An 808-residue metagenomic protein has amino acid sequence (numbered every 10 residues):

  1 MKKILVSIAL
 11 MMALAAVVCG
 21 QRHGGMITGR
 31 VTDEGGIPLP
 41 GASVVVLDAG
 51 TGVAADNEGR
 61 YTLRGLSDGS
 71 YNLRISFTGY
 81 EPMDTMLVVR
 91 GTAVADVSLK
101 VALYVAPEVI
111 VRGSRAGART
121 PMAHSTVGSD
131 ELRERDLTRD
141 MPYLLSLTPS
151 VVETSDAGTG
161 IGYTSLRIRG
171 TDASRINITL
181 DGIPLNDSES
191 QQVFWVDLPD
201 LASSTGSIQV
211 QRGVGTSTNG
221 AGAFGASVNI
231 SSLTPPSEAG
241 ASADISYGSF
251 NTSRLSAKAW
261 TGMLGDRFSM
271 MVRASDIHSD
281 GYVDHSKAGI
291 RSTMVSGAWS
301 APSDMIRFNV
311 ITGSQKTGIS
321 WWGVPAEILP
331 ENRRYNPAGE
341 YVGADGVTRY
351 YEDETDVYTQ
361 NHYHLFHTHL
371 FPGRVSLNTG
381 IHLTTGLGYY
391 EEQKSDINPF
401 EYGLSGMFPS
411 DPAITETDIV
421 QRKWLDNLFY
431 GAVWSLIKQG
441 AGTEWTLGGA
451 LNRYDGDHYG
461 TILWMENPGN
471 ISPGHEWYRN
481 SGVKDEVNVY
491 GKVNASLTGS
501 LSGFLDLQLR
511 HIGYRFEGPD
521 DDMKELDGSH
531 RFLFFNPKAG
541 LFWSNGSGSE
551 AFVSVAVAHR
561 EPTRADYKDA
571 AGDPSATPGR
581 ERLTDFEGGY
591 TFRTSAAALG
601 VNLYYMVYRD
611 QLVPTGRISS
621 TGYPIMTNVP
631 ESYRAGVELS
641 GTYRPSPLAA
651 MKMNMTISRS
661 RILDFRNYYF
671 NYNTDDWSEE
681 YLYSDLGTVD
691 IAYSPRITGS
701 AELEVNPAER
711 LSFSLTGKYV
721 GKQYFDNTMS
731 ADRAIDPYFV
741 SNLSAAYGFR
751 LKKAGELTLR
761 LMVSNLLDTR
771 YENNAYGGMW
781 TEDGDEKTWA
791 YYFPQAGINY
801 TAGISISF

Functional and structural regions predicted by a protein language model:
K3, V357-D521, F542-G546, S554 (+3 more regions): Face-selective signature of the C-terminal outer-membrane beta-barrel domain
T32-E34, A42-L47, S76-Y80, R90-E134 (+1 more regions): Short, acidic, small-residue-rich periplasmic hinge/interaction motif at the N-terminus of Gram-negative outer-membrane
G65, R167, P184-R212, S231-S232 (+1 more regions): Short acidic/polar hinge/loop motifs at secondary-structure boundaries that mediate gating or recognition
P142-P184, G206: Extracytoplasmic beta-strand/coil segments of soluble accessory domains associated with Gram-negative outer-membrane
Y247-H278, V283-S320, Y358, L365-R374 (+2 more regions): Transmembrane beta-barrel wall of Gram-negative outer-membrane proteins
W260, I311-G313, R349, N494 (+3 more regions): Conserved C-terminal beta-signal and adjacent last beta-strands/turns of outer-membrane beta-barrel proteins
S376-H382, S544, E550-A556, G579-A635 (+3 more regions): Membrane-embedded beta-barrel scaffold of Gram-negative outer-membrane proteins
G499, Y605-V607, T627-N727: Gram-negative outer-membrane beta-barrel transporters
